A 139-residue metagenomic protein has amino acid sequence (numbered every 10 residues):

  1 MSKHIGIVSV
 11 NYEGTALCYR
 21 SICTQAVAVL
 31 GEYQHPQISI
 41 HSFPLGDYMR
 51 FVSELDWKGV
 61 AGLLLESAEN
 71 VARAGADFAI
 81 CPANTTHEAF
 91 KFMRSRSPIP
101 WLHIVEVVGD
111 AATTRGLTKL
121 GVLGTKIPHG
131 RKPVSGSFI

Functional and structural regions predicted by a protein language model:
M1-S2, R73, A111-K119: Glycine-rich phosphate/diphosphate-binding loops that line cofactor/substrate pockets in enzymes
S2-G62, G130, S135-I139: N-terminal glycine-rich anion-binding loop in soluble enzyme alpha/beta folds
G6-V8, T118-L123: Conserved beta-strand elements of the Class I
V10, F43, E106, G124-T125: Cofactor-binding loop segments of dinucleotide-utilizing enzymes, especially the Rossmann-like FAD- and NAD(P)+-binding
E13, N84-T86, T125-P128: Short glycine-rich anion-binding loops that position phosphate/pyrophosphate groups of nucleotides and phosphorylated
Q25-V29, A74, R115: Change "in soluble alpha/beta enzymes" to "in soluble alpha/beta proteins
L30-Y33, M93-T114: Short, acidic/small-residue loops that bind anionic groups at enzyme active sites
G59-S95, L102-I104: N-terminal glycine-rich phosphate/adenylate-binding segment common to multiple enzyme folds
